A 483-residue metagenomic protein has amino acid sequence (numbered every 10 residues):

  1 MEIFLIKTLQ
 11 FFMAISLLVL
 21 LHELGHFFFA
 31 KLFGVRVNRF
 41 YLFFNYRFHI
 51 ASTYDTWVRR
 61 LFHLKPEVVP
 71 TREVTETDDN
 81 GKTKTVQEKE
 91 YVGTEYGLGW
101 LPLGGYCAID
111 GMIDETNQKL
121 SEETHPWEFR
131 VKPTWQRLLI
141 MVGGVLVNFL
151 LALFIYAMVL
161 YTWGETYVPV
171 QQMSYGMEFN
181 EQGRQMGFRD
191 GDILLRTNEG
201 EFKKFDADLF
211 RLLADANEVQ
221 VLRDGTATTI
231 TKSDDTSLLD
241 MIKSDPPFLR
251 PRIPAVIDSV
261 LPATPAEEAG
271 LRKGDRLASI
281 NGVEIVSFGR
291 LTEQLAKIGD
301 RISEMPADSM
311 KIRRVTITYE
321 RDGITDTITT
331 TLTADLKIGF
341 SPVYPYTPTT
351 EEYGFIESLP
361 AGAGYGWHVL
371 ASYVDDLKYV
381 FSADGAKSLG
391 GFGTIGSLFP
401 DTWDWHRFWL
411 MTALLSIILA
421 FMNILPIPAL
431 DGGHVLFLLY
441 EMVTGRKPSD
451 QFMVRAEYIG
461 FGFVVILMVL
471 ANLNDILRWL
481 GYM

Functional and structural regions predicted by a protein language model:
E2, T124-W135, S244-E268, K273-S279 (+4 more regions): Functional transmembrane alpha-helices
I3-E122, M422-T444: Small-residue-rich helix-interface/hinge motifs
Q10, A14, L21, L32-G34 (+4 more regions): Internal alpha-helical transmembrane segments
F62-V68, G460-L480: Primarily interfacial, aromatic-capped hydrophobic alpha-helices that serve as membrane anchors
M112-T116, K132, Y175-T236, P262: Juxtamembrane extramembrane loops of integral membrane proteins
V142-S174, A207-S259, T316-T318, T327-P348: PDZ/PDZ-like peptide-tail recognition elements
F154-T162, A420, I424, M468-D475: Hydrophobic membrane-targeting alpha-helices
V159-K203, K243-S279, V283-V286: PDZ/PDZ-like domain segments forming the peptide/carboxylate-binding groove, activating on the N-terminal beta-strands
